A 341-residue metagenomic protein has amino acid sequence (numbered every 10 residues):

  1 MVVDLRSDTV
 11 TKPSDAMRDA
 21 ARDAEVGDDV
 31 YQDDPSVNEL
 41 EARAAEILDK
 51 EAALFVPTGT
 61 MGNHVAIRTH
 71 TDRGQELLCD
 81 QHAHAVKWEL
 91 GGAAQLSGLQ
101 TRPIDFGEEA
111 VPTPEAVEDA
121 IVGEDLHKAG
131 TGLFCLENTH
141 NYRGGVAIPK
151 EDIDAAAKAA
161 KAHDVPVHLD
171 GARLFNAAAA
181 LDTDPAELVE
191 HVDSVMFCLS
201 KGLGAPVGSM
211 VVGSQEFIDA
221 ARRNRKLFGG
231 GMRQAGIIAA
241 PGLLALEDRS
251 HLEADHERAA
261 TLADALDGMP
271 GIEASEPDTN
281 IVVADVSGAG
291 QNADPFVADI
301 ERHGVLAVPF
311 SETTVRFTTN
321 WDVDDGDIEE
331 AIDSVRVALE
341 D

Functional and structural regions predicted by a protein language model:
M1-V2, D341: Terminal disorder- and signal-encoded targeting elements
V2-D19, D23, D34-S275, T279-V286 (+7 more regions): Conserved PLP-enzyme active-site core in the AAT-like
D28-D29: Membrane-anchoring hydrophobic helices of lipid-metabolizing enzymes
A289: Catalytic-core signal marking the mid-to-C-terminal active-site face
